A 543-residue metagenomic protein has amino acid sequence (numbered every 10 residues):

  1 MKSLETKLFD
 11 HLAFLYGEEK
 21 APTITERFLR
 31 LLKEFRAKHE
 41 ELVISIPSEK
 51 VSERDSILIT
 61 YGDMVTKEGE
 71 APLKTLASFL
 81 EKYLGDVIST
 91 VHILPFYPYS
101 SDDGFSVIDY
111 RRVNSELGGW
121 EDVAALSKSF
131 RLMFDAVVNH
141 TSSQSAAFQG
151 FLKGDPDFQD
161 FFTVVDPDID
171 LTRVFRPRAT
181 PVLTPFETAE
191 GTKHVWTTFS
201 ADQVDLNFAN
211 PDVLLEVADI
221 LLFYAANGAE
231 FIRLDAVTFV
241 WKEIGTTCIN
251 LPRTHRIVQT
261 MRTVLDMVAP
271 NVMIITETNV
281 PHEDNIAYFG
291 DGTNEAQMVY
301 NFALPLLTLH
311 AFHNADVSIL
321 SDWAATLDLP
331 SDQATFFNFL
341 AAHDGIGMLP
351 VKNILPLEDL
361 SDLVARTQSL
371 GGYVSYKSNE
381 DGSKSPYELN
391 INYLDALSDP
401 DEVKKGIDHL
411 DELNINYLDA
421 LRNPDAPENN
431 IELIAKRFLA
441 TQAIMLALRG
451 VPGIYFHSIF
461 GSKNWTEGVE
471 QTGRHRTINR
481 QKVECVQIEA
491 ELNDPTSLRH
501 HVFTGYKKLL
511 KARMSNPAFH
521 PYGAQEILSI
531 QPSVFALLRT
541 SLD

Functional and structural regions predicted by a protein language model:
K2-N210, L214-L215, A226, V237-F312: Acidic/aromatic-lined carbohydrate-recognition and catalytic surfaces of CAZymes acting on diverse glycans
V43, P72-L80, G118-E121, M133-F134 (+6 more regions): Short alpha-helical segments and helix-capping/turn motifs at coil-helix boundaries
I88, A229, G450-V451: A structural motif
V91, I232-L234, I454: Hydrophobic residues within beta-strands of alpha/beta enzymes
G119-D122, L126, V213-Y224, I257 (+5 more regions): Alpha-helical packing segments of well-folded alpha/beta enzyme cores
P156-D170, Q259-K384, D408-N414, N479-E484: Glycan-recognition surfaces
N210-I232, A325-P330: An active-site-proximal structural segment forming one wall of the substrate-binding cleft that immediately precedes
P330-D543: Loop/helix patches that line or flank the sugar-binding groove of alpha-linked glycan CAZymes
